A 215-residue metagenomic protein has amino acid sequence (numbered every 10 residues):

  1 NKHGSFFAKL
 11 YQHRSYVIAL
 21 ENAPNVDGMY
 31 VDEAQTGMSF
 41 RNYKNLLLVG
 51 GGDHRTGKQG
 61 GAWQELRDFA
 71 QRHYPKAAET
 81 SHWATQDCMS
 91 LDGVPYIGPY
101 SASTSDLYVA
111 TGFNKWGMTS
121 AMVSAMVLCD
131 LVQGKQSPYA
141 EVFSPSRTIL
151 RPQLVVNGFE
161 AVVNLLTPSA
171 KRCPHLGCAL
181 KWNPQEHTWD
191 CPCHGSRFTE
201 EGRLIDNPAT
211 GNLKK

Functional and structural regions predicted by a protein language model:
N1-Y43: Flavin-dependent oxidoreductases
K2-H3, E21-A23, P75-S81, F198-R203: Short Pro/Gly-enriched beta-strand edge/turn motifs at strand-loop
I18, S169-K215: Rieske [2Fe-2S] iron-sulfur-binding domain
E33-Q35, K44, R55-L154: C-terminal catalytic lobe of FAD-dependent flavoproteins
S39, Y96, A179-K181: Short, surface-exposed charged micro-motifs
L47-G50: Short hydrophobic-aromatic micro-motifs
A161-K171: Surface beta-strand/loop "capping" patches
